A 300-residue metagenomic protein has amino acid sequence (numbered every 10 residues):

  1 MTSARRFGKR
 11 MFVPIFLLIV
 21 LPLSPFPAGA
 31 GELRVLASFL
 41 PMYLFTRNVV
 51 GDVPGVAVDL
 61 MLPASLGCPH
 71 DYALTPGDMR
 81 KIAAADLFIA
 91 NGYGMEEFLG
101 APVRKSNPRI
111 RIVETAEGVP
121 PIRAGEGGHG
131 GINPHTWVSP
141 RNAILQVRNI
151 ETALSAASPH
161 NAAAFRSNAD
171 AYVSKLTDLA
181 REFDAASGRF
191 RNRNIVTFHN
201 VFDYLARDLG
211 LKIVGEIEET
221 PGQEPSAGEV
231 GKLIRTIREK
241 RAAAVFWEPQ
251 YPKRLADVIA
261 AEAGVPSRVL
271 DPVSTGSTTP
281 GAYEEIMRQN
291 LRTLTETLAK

Functional and structural regions predicted by a protein language model:
M1-A4, S24-P27: Compositionally biased, low-complexity repeat tracts
T2-I15: Bacterial N-terminal signal peptides that target proteins for export
F12-S24: Bacterial N-terminal signal peptides
F26-K300: Extracytoplasmic metal-acquisition and chelation regions
